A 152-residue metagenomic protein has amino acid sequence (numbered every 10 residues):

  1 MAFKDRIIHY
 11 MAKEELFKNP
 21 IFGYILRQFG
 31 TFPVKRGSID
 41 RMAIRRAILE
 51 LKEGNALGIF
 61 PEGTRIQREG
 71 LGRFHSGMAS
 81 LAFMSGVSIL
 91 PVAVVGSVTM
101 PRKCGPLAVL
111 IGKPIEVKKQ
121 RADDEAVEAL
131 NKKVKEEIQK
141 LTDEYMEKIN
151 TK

Functional and structural regions predicted by a protein language model:
M1-S38, R46: Catalytic core of membrane glycerolipid acyltransferases/transacylases, capturing the structured, soluble-facing
M42-K152: Non-catalytic C-terminal accessory region of glycerolipid acyltransferases and related lyso-lipid remodeling enzymes
